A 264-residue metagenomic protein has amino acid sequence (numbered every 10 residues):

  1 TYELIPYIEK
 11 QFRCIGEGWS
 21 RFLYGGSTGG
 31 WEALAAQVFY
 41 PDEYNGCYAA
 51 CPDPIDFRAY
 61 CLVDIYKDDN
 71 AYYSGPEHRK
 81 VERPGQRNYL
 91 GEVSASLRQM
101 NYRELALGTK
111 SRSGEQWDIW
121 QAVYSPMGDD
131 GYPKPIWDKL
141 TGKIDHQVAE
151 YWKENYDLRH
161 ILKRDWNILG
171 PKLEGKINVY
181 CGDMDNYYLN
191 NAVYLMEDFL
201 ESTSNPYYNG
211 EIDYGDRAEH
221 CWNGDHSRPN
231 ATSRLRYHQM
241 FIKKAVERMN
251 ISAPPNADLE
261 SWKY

Functional and structural regions predicted by a protein language model:
T1-Y264: Non-catalytic cap/lid and distal C-terminal segments of serine-dependent acyl enzymes
